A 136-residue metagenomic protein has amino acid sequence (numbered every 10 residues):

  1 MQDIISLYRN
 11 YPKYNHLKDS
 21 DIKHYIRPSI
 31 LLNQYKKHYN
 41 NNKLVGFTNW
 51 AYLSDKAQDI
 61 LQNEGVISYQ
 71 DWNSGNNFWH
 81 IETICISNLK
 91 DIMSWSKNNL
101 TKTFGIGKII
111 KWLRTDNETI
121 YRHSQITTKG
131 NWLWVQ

Functional and structural regions predicted by a protein language model:
M1-K23: Short amphipathic alpha-helix that is part of the acyltransferase structural core
Q2-Y8, I126-Q136: Mixed-charge, low-complexity intrinsically disordered regions
H24-N40, Y52-K56: A short helix-loop-beta-strand connector motif used in the catalytic cores of GNAT acetyltransferases and, in some
N42-T48, F78: Glycine-rich phosphate/pyrophosphate-binding loop shared by adenosine-nucleotide-utilizing enzymes
G46, Y121-R122, W134: A sequence-level detector of short linear motifs
F47-A51, D55-Q62: Short alpha-helical interface patches
Q58-G130: Acyl-donor binding region in acyl/amide transferases
